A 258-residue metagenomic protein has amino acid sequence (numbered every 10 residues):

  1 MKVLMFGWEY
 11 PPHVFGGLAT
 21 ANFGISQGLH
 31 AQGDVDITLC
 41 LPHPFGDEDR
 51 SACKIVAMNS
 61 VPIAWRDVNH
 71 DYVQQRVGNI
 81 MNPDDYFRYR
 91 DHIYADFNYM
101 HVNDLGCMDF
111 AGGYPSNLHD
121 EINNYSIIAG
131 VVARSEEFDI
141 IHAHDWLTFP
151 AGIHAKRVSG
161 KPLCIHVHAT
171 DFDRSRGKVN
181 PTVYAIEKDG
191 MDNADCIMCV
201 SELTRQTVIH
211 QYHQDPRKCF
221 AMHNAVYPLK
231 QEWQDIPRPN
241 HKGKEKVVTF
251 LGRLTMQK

Functional and structural regions predicted by a protein language model:
M1-F15, C40-F45, M58-S60: Nucleotide-activated donor-dependent transferases that construct or modify glycoconjugates
V3, I140-H142, F149, I153-R174: Active-site proximal beta-strand in glycosyltransferases
E9-A21, R50, K258: A short, glycine/small-residue-rich beta-strand->loop->alpha-helix junction that serves as a flexible
G28, D34-A133: A conserved catalytic-core segment of Leloir-type glycosyltransferases
G130-S135, N180-I197: Membrane-proximal helix-turn-helix segments that form the acceptor-binding/catalytic region of lipid-linked
I141-H142, D192-E202: A short beta-strand/loop micro-motif in the catalytic core of glycosyltransferases that engages the nucleotide-sugar
L203, A225: Carbohydrate-associated surface elements
N240-K258: Conserved donor-binding/catalytic core segment of Leloir-type glycosyltransferases
